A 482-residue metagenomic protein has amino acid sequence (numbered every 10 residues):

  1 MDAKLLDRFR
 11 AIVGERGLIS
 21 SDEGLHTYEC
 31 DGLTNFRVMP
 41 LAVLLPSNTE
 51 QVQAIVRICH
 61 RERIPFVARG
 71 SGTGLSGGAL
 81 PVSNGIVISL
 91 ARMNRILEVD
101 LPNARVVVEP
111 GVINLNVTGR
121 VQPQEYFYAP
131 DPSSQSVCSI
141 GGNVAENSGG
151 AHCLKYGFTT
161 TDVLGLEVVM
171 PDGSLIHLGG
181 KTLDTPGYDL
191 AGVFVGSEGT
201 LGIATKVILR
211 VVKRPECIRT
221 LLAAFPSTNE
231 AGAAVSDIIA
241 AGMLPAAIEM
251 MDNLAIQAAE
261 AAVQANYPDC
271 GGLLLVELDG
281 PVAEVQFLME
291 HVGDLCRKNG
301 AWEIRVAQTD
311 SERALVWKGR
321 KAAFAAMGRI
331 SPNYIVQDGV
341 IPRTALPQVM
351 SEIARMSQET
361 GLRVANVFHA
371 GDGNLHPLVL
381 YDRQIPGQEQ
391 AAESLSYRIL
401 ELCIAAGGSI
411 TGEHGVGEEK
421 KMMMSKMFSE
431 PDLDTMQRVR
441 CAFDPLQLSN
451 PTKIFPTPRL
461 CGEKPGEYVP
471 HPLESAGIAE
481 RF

Functional and structural regions predicted by a protein language model:
M1-D2, D432-F482: Intrinsic disorder at enzyme termini
M1-R57, G74-A104, S133, N253-V263 (+4 more regions): N-terminal flexible segment immediately upstream of the FAD-binding catalytic core in FAD-dependent oxidoreductases
G14-E15, I404-V416, R440-C441, P445-T452: Alpha-helix capping/hinge segments and adjacent helical runs
S20-E29, V212-K213, R219, A223-R398 (+3 more regions): C-terminal substrate-recognition/cap domain of FAD-linked oxidoreductases
S76-N94, Q122-Y126, G149-T160, V207-K213 (+3 more regions): A glycine- and small-aliphatic-rich helix-loop capping segment at beta-alpha/alpha-beta transitions that lines
R95-E249, S449, G466-F482: FAD-binding subdomain of flavoenzyme oxidoreductases
